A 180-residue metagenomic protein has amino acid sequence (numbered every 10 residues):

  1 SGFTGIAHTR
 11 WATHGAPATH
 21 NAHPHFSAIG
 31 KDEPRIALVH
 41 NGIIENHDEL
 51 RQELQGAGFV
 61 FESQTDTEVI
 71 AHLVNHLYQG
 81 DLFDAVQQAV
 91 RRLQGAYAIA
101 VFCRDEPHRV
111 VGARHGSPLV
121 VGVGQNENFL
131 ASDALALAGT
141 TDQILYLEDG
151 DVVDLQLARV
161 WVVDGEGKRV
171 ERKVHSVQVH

Functional and structural regions predicted by a protein language model:
S1-H180: Conserved short alpha-helical segments that host acidic/polar catalytic motifs at enzyme active sites
